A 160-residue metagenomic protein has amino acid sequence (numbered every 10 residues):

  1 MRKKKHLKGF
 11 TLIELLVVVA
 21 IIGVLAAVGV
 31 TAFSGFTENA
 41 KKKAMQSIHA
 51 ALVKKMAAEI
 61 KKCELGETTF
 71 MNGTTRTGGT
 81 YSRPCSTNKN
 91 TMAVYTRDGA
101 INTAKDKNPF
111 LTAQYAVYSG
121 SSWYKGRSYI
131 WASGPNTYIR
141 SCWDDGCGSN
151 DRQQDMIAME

Functional and structural regions predicted by a protein language model:
M1-K5: N-terminal secretory signal peptides that target proteins for export/translocation
H6-T37: N-terminal single-pass transmembrane signal-anchor helix
V24-A32, E64, P84, G126-A132: Short, low-complexity cationic-aromatic patches
A32-A51: Aliphatic-rich helix starts adjacent to a transmembrane/signal segment
K54-R76: Alpha-helix exit/C-cap motif
K62-E64, S82-N88, S141-G148: Sequence contexts marking disulfide-bonded cysteines in secreted/extracellular proteins
M71-T112, A116-S119: Solvent-exposed, low-complexity segments and loops of surface/extracellular structural proteins
Y118-E160: Short, surface-exposed interaction loops/tails
